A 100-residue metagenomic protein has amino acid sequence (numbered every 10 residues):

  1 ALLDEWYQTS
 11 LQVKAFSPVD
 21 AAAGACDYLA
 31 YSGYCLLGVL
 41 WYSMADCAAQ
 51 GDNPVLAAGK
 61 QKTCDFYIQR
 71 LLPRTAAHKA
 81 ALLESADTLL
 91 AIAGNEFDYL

Functional and structural regions predicted by a protein language model:
A1-L100: C-terminal amphipathic alpha-helical interaction region
